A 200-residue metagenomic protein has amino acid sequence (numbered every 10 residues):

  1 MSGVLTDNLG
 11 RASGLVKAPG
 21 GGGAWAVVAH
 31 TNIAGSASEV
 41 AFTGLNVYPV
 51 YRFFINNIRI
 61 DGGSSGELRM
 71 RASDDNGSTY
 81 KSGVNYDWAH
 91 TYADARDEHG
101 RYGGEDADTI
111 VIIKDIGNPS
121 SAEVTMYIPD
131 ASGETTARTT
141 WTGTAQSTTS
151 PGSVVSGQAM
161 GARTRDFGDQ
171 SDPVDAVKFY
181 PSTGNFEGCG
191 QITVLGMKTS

Functional and structural regions predicted by a protein language model:
S2-S200: Surface-exposed molecular-recognition determinants
